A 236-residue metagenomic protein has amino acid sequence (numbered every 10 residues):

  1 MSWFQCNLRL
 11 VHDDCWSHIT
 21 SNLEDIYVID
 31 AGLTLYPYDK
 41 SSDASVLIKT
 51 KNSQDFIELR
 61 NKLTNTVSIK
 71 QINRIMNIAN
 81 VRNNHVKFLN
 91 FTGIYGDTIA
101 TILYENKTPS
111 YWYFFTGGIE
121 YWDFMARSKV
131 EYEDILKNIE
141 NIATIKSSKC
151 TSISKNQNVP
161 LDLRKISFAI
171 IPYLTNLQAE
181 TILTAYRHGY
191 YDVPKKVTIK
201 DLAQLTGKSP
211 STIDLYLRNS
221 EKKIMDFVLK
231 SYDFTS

Functional and structural regions predicted by a protein language model:
M1-N138, T144: DNA-contacting interfaces and partner/effector-binding or oligomerization modules in DNA-centric proteins
P160-Y173: Short, Lys/Arg-enriched N-terminal segment that forms or immediately precedes the first helix of a structured domain
P172, A179, S211: Key DNA-contact positions within bacterial/archaeal DNA-binding proteins
Q178-A185: Short alpha-helical "packing" element that flanks the helix-turn-helix/winged-helix DNA-binding module
I199-K200, S211: Residues within the helices of the helix-turn-helix
Q204: Alpha-helical residues within the helix-turn-helix
S209-T212, Y216-S220: Residues within the DNA-recognition helix of helix-turn-helix
R218-S236: Short, Lys/Arg-enriched C-terminal cap helix and immediately downstream tail that follows
